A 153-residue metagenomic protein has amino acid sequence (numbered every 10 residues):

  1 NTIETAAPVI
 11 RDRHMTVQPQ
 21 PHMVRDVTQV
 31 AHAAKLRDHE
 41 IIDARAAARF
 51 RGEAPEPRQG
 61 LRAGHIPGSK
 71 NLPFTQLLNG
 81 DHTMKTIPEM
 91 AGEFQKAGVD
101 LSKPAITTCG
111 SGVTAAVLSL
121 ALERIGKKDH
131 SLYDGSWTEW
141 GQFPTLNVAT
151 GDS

Functional and structural regions predicted by a protein language model:
N1-E40, A44-S153: Rhodanese-like catalytic fold shared by cysteine-dependent sulfurtransferases and DSP/PTP-type phosphatases
